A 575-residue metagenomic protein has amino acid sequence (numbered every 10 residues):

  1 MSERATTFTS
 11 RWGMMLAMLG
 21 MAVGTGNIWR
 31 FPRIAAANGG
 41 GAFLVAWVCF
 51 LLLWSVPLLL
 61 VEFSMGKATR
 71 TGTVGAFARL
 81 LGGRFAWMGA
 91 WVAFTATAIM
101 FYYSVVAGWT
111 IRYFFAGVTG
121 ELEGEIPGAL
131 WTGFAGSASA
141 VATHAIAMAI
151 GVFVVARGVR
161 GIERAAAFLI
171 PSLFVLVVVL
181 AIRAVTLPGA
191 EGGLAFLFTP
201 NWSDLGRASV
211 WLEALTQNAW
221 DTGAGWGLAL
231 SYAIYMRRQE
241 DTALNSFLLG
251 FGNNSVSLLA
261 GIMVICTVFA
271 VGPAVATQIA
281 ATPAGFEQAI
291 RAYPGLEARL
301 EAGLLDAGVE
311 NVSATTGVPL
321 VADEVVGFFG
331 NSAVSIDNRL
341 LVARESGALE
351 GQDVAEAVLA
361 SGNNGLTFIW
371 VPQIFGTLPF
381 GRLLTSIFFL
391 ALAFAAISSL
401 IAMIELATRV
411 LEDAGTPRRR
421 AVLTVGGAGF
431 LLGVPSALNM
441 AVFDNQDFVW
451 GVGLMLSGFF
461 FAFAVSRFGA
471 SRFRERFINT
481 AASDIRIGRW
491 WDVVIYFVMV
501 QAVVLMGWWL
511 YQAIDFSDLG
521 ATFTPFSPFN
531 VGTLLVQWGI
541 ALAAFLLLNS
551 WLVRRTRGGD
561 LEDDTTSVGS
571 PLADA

Functional and structural regions predicted by a protein language model:
M1-W29, V56-F63, K67-A78, A86-A90 (+2 more regions): Membrane-interface "cap" regions at the ends of multi-pass membrane proteins
S2-F8, W12, E163-I401, R409-T416 (+3 more regions): Membrane-embedded translocation segments of transport machinery
S2-T6, I34-N38, T73-W91, S104-V159 (+10 more regions): Inter-helical loop and helix-membrane interface segments of multi-pass membrane transporters/permeases
R11-V48, V155, G192, L228-L230 (+8 more regions): Transmembrane helix-boundary motif of multi-pass solute transporters/channels
R30-V48, R70, L80-L81, G161-L169 (+9 more regions): Transmembrane helix-loop boundary segments of multi-pass membrane transporters
I34-N38, L80, R84-M100, I146-L169 (+5 more regions): Membrane-water interface regions at transmembrane-helix termini and the short interhelical loops of multi-pass membrane
G82, M88-W91, G136, T408 (+3 more regions): C-terminal membrane-solvent junction of multi-pass transporters and transport-like membrane proteins
V106-G108, R112-F115, A142, I146-R183 (+3 more regions): Membrane-interface loop-to-helix entry segments
